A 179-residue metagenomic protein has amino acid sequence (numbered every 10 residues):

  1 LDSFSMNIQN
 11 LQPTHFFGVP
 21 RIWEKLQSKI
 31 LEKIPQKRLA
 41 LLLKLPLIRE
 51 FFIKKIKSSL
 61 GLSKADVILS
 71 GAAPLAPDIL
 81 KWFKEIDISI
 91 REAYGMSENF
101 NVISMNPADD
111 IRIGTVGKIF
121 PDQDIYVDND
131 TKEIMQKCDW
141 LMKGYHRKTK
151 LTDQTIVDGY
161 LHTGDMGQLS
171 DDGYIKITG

Functional and structural regions predicted by a protein language model:
L1-L11: ATP-dependent adenylate-forming carboxylate-activation enzymes
D2-F4, I53-K57, R147-T149: A generic local structural motif
T14-G18, Q27-I111, D124: Gly/Ser/Thr-rich phosphate-binding loop
L26-Q27, P77-I79, G114, T131 (+1 more regions): Short helix/loop capping segments that flank catalytic or ligand/cofactor-binding pockets
Y94, T115-K118: Replace "in large, NTP-powered and nucleic-acid-processing enzymes" with "in large, NTP-powered factors and other
D110-T115, T155: Short, P/G- and charge-enriched loop/turn segments at secondary-structure junctions
I119-D122, Y126-D128, E133-G179: Conserved ATP-binding/catalytic segment of the ANL
